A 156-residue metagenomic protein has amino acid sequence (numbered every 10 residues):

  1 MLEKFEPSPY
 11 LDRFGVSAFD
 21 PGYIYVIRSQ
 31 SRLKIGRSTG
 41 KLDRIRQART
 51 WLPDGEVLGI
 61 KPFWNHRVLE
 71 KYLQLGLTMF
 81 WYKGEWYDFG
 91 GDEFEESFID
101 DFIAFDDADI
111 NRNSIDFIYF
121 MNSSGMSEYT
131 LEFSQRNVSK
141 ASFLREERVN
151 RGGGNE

Functional and structural regions predicted by a protein language model:
M1-E156: Non-catalytic accessory segments flanking enzymatic or RNA/DNA-binding domains
